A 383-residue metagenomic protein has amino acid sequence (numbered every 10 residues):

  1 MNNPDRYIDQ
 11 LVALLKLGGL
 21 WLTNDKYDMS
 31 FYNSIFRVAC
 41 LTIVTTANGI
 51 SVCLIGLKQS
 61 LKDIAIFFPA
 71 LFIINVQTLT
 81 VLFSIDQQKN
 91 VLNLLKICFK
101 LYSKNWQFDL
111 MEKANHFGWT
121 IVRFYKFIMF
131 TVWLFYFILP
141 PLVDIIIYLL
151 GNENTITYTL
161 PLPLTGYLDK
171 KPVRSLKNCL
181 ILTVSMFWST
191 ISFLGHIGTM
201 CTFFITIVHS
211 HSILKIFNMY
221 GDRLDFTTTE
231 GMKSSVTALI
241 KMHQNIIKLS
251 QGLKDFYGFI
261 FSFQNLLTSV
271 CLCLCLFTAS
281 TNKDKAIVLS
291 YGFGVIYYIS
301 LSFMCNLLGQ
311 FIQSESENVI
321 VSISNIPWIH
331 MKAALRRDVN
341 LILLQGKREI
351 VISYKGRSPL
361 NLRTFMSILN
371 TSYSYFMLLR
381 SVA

Functional and structural regions predicted by a protein language model:
N2-L15, W21, Y27-I64, I97 (+5 more regions): Helix-loop-helix junctions within predominantly alpha-helical proteins
F67-K89, I138, S192-H209, L301-Q310: Hydrophobic alpha-helical membrane-embedded segments
T80-I85, F99-K100, D222-V236, F256 (+1 more regions): Short intracellular "coupling" helices and adjacent cytoplasmic loop segments at the cytosolic face of multi-pass
N93-K100, I216-M219, R223, T237-Q251 (+2 more regions): Short amphipathic alpha-helical coupling elements at transmembrane boundaries
F117-Y125, L253-F263: Loop-to-transmembrane-helix entry motif
M232-I260, L267, I342-L343: Intracellular effector-coupling site of seven-transmembrane GPCRs, centered on the ICL3-to-TM6 transition
S262, L266-S269, G292, I296: Hydrophobic residues within alpha-helical transmembrane segments of multi-pass solute transporters/permease subunits
S280-D284, V288-L289, G294-A383: C-terminal transmembrane module of eukaryotic multi-pass membrane proteins
